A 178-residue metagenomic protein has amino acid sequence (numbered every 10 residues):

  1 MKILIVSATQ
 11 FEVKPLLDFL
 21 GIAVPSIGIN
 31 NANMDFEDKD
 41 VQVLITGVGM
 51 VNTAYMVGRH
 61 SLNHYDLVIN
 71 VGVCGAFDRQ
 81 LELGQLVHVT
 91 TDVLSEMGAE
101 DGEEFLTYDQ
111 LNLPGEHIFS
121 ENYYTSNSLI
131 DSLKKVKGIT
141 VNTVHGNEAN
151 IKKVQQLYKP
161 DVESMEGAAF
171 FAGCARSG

Functional and structural regions predicted by a protein language model:
M1-G58: N-terminal short beta-loop-beta anion/metal-coordinating cradle
E12-V13, G75-D78: Short, active-site-adjacent cap segments at secondary-structure transitions
Q42, T46, T143, E163: Glycine- and other small-residue-rich loops at beta-strand/loop junctions that grip anionic moieties
T53-H64, F77-V87: Extended, folded domain segments that form the structural surfaces/walls around functional sites
D66-I69: Structural motif
F77-Y158, V162: Mid-sequence, gly/pro-rich, charge-dense loop/helix-turn segments that line enzyme active sites
S164-G178: Short glycine-rich, acidic/polar surface loops and turns
